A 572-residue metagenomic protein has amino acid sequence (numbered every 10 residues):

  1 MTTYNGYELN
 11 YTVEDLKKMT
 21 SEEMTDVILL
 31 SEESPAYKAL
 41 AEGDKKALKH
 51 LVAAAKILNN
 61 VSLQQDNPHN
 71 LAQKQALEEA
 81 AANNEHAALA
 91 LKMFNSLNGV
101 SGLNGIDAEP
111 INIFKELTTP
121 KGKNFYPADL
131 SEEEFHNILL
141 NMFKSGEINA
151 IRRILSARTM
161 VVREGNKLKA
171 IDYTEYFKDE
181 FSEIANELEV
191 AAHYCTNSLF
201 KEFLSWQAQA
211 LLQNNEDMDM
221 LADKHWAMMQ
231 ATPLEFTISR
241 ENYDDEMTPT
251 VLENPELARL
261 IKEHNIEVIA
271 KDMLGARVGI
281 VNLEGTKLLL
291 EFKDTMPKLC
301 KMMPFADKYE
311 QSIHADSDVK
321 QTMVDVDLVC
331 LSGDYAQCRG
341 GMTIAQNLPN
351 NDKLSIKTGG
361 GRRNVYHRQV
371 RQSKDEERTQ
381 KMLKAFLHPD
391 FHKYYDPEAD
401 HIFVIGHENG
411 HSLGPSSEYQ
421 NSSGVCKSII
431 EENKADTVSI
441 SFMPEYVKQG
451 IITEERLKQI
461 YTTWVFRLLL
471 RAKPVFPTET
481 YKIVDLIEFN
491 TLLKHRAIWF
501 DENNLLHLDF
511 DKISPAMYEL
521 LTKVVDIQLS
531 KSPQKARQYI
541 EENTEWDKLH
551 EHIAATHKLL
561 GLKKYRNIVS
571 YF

Functional and structural regions predicted by a protein language model:
T3-Q207, A222: N-terminal helix-rich structural modules
A41, I402-S416, A435, I440: Active-site recognition of the HExxH zinc-binding catalytic motif
A41, N197, S428-E445: An active-site-proximal "capping" alpha-helix that borders the catalytic cofactor pocket
N67-Q73, F200-S205, L221-A222, M229 (+2 more regions): Short, glycine/acidic-rich hinge or "gate" loops at secondary-structure transitions that mediate conformational
T174-H388, D396: Contiguous, non-catalytic segments that form substrate-binding/exosite surfaces or channel walls
P415-N433: Post-HEXXH active-site segment of zinc metalloproteases
I440-E541: Long, well-structured alpha-helical subdomains associated with metal-dependent extracellular/ecto-lumenal hydrolases
V525-F572: Extended, compositionally biased alpha-helical segments that mediate assembly or anchoring
